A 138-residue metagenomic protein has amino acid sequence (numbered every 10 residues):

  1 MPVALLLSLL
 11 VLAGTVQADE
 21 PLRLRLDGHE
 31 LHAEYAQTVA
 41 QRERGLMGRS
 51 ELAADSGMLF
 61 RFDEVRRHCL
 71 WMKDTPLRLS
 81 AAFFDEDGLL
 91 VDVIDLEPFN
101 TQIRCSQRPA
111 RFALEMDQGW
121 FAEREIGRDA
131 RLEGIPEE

Functional and structural regions predicted by a protein language model:
M1-P2, D19: Absolute protein N-terminus
P2-A13: Bacterial N-terminal signal peptides
A18-E138: Compact, glycine-rich, soluble single-domain proteins
